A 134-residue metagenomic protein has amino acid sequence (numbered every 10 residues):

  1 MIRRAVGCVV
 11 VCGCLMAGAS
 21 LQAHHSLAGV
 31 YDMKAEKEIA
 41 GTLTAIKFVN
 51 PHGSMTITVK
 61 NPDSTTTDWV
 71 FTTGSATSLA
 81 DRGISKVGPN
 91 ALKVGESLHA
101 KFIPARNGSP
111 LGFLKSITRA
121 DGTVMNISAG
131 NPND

Functional and structural regions predicted by a protein language model:
M1-R4: Positively charged n-region of N-terminal signal peptides that target proteins for export
G7-A19: Bacterial N-terminal signal peptides
Q22-K37: Short boundary/loop segments of OB/S1/cold-shock single-stranded nucleic-acid-binding domains
G41-L43, S97: Conserved hydrophobic positions within beta-strands
V49-K60, T67: Short aromatic-glycine-enriched beta-strand elements
P62-S75: A short macromolecule-binding patch
D81-H99: Short nucleic-acid-contacting surface segments enriched for D/E, G, S/T with interspersed K/R
I103-G130: OB-fold/S1-family single-stranded nucleic acid-binding modules
